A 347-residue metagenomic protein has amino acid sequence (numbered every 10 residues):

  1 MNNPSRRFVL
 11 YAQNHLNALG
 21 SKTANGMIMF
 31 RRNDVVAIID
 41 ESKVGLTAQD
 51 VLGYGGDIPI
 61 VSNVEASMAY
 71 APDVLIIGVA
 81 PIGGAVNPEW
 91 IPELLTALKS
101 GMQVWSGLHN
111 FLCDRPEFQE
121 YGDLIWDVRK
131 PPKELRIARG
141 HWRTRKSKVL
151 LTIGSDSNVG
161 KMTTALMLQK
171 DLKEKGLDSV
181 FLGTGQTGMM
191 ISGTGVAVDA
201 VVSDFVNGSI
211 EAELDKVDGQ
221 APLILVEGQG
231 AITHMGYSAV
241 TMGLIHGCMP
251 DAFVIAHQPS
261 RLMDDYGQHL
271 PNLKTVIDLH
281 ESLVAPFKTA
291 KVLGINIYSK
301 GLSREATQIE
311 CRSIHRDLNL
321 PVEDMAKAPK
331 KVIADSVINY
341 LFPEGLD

Functional and structural regions predicted by a protein language model:
N2-R7, N14-H15, S21, M29 (+9 more regions): ATP-dependent carboxylate-amine ligase catalytic core
D40-L46, H109-D114: Short, polar loop motifs at secondary-structure junctions
A71-A85: Rossmann-like NAD(P)-binding element
G83-N87, E93-V149: Extreme N-terminal, non-catalytic leader segments that precede Walker-type/kinase nucleotide-binding cores
W105-H109, L151-V159, V196-V201: Flexible, glycine/proline-enriched loop segments at strand-loop-helix junctions that form or flank small-ligand binding
S106-L112, P116, P132, N207-K216 (+2 more regions): Conserved catalytic-core segment of NTP-binding enzymes
L135-F181: Walker A (P-loop) phosphate-binding motif
